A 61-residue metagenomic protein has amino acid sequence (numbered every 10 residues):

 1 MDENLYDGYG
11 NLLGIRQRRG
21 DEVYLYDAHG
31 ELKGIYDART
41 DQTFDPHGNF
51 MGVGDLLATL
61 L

Functional and structural regions predicted by a protein language model:
M1-L61: Repetitive, compositionally biased segments used for assembly/scaffolding
